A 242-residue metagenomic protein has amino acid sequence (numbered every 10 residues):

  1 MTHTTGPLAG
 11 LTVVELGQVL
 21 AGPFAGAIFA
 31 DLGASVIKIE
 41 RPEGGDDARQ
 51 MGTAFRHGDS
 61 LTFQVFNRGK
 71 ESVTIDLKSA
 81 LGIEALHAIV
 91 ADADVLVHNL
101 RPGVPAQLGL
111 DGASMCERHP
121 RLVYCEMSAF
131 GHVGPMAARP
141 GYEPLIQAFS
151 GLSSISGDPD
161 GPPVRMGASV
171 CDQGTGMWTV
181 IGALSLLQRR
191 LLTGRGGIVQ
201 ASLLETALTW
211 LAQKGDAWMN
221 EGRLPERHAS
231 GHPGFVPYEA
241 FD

Functional and structural regions predicted by a protein language model:
M1-G45, H87, D92, N99 (+2 more regions): Acyl-CoA thioester-binding alpha/beta core of soluble enzymes
V13, F29, K70, V97 (+5 more regions): Structural scaffold positions in well-ordered secondary structure
V14, S60-E117: A structured beta-alpha segment of the ubiquitous adenosine-cofactor-binding alpha/beta core
D31-S72: Glycine-rich phosphate-binding loop and adjoining beta1-alpha1-beta2 segment of Rossmann-like nucleotide-binding folds
E43, A129-G131, L203-L208: Glycine-rich beta-alpha junction loops
T53-H57, P140-L145, A217-W218: Short, hinge-like loop/turn segments at secondary-structure boundaries
S79, H98-G157: N-terminal Rossmann-like NAD(P) cofactor-binding subdomain of oxidoreductases, focused on the glycine-rich
F149-D242: Acidic, glycine-rich segments within the central catalytic cores of soluble metabolic enzymes that bind/position
